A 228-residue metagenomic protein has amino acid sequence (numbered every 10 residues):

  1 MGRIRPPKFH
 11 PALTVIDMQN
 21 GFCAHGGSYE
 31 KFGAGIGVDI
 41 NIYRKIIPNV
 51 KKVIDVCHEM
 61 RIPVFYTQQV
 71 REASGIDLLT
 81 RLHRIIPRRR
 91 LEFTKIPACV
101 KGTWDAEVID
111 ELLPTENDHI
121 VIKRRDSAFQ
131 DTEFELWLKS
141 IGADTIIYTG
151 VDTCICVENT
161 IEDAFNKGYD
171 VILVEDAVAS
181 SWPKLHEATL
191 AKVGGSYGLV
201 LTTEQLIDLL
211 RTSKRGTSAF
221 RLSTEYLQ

Functional and structural regions predicted by a protein language model:
M1-A12, G21-Y29, D55-M60, E72 (+1 more regions): Active-site-adjacent betaalpha module
F9, G26-C57, R61-V64: A short alpha/beta connector and helix-capping loop motif
V15, T67, V174: Generic enzyme active-site microenvironment
D17-G21, G35: Conserved acidic functional residues
Q19, Q68-Q69: Glutamine-centric residue-chemistry signal
